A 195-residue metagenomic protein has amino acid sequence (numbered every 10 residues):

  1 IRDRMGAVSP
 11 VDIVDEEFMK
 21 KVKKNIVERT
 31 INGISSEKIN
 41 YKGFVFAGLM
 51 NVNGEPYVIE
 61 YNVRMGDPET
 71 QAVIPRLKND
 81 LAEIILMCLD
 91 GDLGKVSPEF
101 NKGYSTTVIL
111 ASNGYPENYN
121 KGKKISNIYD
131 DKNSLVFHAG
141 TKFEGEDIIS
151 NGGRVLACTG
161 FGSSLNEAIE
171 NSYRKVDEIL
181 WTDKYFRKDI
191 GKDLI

Functional and structural regions predicted by a protein language model:
I1-F18, P68-V73: Glycine-rich phosphate-binding loop of ATP-grasp-fold ATP-dependent ligases
V22-T30, I169-V176: Short, well-structured alpha-helical segments that form the helix of a local strand-helix-strand
K23-V45, N62-N133, E144: Active-site "cap" helix and flanking loop/linker of ATP-utilizing ligase/carboxylase catalytic domains
I39-V52, K188: A short glycine-rich, hydrophobically flanked beta-strand micro-motif that places a catalytic Asp/Glu for divalent metal
A47-N51, P56-M65, G140: Short beta-strand elements
P56-Y57, S105-V108, N133-V136, D147 (+1 more regions): Structural motif
T141-G145, S150-I195: Generic C-terminus detector
